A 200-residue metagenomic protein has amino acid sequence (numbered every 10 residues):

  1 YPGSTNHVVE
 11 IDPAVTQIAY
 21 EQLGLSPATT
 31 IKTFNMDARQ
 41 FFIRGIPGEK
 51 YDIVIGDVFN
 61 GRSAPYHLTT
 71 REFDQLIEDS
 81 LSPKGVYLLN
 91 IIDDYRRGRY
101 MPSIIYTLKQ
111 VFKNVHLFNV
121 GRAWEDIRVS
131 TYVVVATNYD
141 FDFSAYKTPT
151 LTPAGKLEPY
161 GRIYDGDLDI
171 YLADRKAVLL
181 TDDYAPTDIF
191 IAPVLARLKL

Functional and structural regions predicted by a protein language model:
Y1-L88, Y95-M101, K109-V111: The AdoMet/dcAdoMet-binding core of the Class I SAM-like
P13, D93, N138-D140: Non-catalytic surface loops within mature trypsin-like serine protease
D93-R96, A123: Short histidine/acidic/glycine/proline-rich micro-motifs that form metal- and phosphate-coordinating active-site loops
S103-T107, Y132: Alpha-helical scaffold elements adjacent to nucleotide-binding pockets in ATP/GTP-utilizing enzyme cores
N114-L200: Soluble small-group transferase modules, centered on the S-adenosyl donor enzyme superfamily
